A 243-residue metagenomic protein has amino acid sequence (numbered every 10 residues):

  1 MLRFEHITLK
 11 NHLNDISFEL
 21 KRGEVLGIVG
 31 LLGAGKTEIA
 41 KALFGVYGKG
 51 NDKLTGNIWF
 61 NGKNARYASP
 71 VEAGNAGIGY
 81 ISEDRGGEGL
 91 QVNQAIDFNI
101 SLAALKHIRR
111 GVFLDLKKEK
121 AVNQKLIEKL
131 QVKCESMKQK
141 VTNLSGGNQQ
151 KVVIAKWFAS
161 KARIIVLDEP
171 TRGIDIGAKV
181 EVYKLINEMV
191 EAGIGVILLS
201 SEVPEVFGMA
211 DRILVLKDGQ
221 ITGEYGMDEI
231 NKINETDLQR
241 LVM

Functional and structural regions predicted by a protein language model:
M1-M243: Glycine-rich phosphate-binding loops of nucleotide-dependent enzymes
